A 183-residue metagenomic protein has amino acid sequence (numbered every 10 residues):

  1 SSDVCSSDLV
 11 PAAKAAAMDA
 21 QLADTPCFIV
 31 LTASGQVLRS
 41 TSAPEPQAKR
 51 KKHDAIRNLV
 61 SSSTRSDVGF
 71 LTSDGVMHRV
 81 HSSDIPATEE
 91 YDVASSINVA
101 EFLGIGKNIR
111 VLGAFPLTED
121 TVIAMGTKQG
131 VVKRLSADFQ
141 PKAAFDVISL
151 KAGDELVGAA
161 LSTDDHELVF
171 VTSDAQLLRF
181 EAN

Functional and structural regions predicted by a protein language model:
S1-N183: Short, structured "edge-of-domain" segments at secondary-structure transitions
